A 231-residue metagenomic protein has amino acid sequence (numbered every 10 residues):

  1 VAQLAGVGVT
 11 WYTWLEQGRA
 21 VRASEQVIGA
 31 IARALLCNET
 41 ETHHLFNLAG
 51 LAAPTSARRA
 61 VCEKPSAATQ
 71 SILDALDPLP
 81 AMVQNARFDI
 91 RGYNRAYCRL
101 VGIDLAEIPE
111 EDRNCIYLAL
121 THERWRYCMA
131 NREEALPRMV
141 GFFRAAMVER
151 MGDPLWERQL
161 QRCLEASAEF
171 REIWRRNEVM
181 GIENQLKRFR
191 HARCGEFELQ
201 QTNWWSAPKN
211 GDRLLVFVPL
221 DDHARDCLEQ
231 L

Functional and structural regions predicted by a protein language model:
A5-R22, A30-A32: Recognition helix of helix-turn-helix/homeodomain-like DNA-binding domains that insert into the DNA major groove
G18, L51, I103-E107: A short linear boundary/processing microfeature
V21-K64: Short amphipathic recognition helices of helix-turn-helix/homeodomain-type DNA-binding modules
A67-L231: Hydrophobic protein-protein interaction segments
